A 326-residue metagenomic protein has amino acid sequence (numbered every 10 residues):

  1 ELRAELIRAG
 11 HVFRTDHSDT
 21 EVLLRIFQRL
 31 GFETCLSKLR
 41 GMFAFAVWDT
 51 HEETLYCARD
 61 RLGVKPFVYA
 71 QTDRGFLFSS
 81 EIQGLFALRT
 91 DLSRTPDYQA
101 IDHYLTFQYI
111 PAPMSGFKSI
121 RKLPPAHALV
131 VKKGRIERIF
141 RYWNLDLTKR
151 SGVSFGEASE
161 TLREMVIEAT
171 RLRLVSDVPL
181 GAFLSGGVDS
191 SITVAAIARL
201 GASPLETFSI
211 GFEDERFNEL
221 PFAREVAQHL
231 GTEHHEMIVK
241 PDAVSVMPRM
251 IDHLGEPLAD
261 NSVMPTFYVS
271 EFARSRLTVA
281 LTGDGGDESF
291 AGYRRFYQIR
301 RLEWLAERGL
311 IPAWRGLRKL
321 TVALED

Functional and structural regions predicted by a protein language model:
E1-E5, F32-A87, S115-R141, I192-V194: Conserved catalytic micro-motifs used in adenylation/nucleotidyl-transfer and phosphoryl/amide- and methyl-transfer
E5-R8, A44, T50-F76, K133 (+1 more regions): ATP-dependent adenylate-handling active sites, centered on carboxylate activation for C-N bond formation
L6-T15, L30-C35, L88-T95, M114 (+3 more regions): Short, polar/flexible loop-turn hinges at active-site or ligand-entry regions and domain interfaces
R8, V12, F86-S93, K118-P125 (+4 more regions): Adenosyl-5′-phosphate
D19-L24: Short, conserved phosphate-binding/catalytic loop or strand-edge motifs used in phosphoryl-/nucleotidyl-transfer
R25, D97-P113: Active-site-adjacent loop/helix segments that line or gate small-molecule/cofactor pockets in enzymes
F27-R29, T106-I110, M250-G255, R295: Active-site loops of AMP-binding adenylate-forming
L30-G31, K38-R40, A112-S115, T161 (+2 more regions): Short, conserved clusters of charged catalytic residues that mark active-site and nucleotide-handling motifs
